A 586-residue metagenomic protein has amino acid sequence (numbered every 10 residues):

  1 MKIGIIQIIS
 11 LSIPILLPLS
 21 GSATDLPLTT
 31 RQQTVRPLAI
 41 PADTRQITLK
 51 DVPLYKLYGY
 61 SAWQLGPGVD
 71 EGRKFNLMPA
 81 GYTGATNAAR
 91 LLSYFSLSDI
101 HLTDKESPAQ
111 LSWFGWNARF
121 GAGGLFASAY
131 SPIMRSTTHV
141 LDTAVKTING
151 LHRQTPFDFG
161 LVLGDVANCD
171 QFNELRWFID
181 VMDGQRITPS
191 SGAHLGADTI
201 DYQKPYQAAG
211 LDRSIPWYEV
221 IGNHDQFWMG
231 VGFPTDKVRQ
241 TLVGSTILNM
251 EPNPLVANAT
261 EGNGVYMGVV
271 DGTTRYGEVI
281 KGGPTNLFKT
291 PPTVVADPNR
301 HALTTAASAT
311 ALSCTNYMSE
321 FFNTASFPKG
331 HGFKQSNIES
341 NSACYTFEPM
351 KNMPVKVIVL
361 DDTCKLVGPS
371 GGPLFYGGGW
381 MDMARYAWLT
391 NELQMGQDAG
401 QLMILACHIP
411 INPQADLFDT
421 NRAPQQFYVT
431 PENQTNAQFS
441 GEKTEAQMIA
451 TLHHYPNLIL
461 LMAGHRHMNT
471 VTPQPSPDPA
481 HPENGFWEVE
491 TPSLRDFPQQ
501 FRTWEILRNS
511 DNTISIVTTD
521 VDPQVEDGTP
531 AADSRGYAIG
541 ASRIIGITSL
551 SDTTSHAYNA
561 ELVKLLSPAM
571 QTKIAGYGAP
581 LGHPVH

Functional and structural regions predicted by a protein language model:
M1-I6: Positively charged n-region of N-terminal signal peptides that target proteins for export
Q7-P18: Bacterial N-terminal signal peptides
T24-H152, D158-F159, E219, R239-A399 (+3 more regions): Metal-dependent phosphoesterase/phosphodiesterase active-site architecture
S96-S98, G160-D165, R213, Y218-N223 (+4 more regions): Active-site neighborhood of phospho(di)ester-bond hydrolases with catalytic His/Asp-centered motifs
D104, N168-D170, D225-G230, L366-G368 (+3 more regions): Active-site environment of divalent metal-dependent phosphoester hydrolases
P108-Q110, N173-R176, G232-F233, G371-G372 (+2 more regions): Short coil/turn segments at secondary-structure boundaries
I133-M250: Core catalytic region of metal-dependent phosphoesterases/phosphodiesterases, especially metallo-beta-lactamase-like
V367-A387, Q394-I459: Active-site-proximal segments of metal-dependent phosphoesterases and phosphodiesterases across multiple
